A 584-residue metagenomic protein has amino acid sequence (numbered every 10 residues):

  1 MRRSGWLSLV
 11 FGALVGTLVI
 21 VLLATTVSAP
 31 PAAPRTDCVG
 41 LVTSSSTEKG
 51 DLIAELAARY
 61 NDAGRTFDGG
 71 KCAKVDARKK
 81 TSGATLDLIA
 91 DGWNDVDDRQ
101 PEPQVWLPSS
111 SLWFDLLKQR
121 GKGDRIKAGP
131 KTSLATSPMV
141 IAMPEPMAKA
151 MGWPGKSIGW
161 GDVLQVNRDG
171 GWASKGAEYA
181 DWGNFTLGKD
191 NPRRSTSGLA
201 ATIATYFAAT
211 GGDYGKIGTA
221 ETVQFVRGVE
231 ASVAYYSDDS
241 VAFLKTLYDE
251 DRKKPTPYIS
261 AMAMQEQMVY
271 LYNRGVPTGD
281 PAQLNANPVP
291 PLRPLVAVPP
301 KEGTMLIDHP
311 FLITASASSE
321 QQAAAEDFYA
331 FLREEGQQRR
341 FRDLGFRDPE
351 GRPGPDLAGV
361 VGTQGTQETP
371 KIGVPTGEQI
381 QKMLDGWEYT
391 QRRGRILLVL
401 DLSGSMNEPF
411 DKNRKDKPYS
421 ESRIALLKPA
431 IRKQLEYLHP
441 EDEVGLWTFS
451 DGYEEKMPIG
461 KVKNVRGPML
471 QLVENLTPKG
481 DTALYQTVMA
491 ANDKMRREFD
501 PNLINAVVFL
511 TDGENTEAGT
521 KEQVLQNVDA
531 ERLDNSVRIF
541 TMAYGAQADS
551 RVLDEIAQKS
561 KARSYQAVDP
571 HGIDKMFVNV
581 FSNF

Functional and structural regions predicted by a protein language model:
R2-A24, L312-L400, P418-Y419: Extracellular/periplasmic juxtamembrane helices and adjacent flexible linkers that interface with membrane partners
R3-G12, V19-A128: Early extracytoplasmic/lumenal segment of secretory-pathway proteins
G121-R194: A conserved helix-loop-strand patch within extracytoplasmic ligand-binding domains of the periplasmic binding
A128-I141, Q224-S237, Q283-A317: Periplasmic-binding protein-like
A204-A297: Ligand-binding pocket segment of bilobal, Venus flytrap-like solute-binding proteins
A282-L292, G513-V580: VWA/integrin I-like adhesion module and closely mimicked acidic/polar interface patches used
E388, R392-G394, V399, G404-L446 (+4 more regions): …and closely analogous acidic/polar surface helices at protein-protein or active-site interfaces in A-domain-like
E408-F410, P440-N475, D493-P501, E517-Q523 (+1 more regions): Short beta-strand-loop
